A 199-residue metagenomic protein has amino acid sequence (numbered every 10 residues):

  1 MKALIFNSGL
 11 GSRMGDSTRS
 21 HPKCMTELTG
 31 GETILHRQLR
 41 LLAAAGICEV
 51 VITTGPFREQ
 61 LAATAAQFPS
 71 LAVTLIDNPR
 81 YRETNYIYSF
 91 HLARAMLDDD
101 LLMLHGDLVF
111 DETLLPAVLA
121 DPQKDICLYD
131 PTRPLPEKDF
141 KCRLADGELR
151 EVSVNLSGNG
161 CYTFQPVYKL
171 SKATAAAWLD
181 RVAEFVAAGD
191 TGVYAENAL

Functional and structural regions predicted by a protein language model:
M1-L61: N-terminal glycine-rich phosphate-binding loop and ensuing alpha1 helix
R13, Q60-A63, T113, A177 (+1 more regions): Phosphate- and divalent-cation-binding pockets in alpha/beta enzyme and binding domains that engage nucleotide-derived
S20-K23, T29, T33, T84 (+3 more regions): Residues at secondary-structure transition points
I34-R37, S89-L92, A198: Well-ordered alpha-helical segments embedded in enzymatic catalytic cores
G46-I47, A72, L97, E148: Short loop/turn motifs at secondary-structure junctions
L61-F140: Conserved beta-loop-beta/alpha segment of the NTase-like Rossmann-fold superfamily that binds/positions NTPs
D111-G189: Conserved core of the sugar-phosphate nucleotidyltransferase
A187-L199: Catalytic core and acceptor-binding pocket of nucleotide-sugar-dependent glycosyltransferases
